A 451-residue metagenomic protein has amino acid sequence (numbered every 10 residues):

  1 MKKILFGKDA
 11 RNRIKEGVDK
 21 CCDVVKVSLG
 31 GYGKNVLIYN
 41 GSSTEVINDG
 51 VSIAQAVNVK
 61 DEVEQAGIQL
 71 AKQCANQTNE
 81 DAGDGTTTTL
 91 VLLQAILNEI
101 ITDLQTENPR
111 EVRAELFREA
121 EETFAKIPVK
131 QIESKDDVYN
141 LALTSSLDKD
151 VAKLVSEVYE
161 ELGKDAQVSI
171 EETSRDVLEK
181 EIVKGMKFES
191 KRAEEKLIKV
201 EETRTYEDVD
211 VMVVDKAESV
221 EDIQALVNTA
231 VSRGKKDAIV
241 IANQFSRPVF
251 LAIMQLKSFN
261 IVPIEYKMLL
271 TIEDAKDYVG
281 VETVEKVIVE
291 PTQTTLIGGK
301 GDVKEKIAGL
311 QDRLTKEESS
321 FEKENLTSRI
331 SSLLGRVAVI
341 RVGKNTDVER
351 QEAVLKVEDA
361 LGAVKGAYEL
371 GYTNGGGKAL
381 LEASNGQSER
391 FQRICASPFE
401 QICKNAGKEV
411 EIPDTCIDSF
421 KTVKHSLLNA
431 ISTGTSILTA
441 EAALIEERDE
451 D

Functional and structural regions predicted by a protein language model:
M1-A10, A56-N58, A75-T78, V138-S145 (+3 more regions): Short hinge/gating elements
M1-G41: N-terminal, positively charged regions that mediate nucleic acid binding
I14, K60-Q65, T106, V112 (+1 more regions): Extended, low-charge hydrophobic alpha-helical regions
V25-K34, A75-L93, L147-E172, D176 (+3 more regions): Conserved phosphate/anionic-ligand binding catalytic regions in large, soluble enzymes, centered on
S43, I47-T78: Active-site cofactor/substrate anionic-group-binding motifs, chiefly glycine- and Lys/Arg-rich phosphate-binding loops
N76, N98-T102: Feature marking long nucleic-acid-engaging regions of large polymerase/nuclease enzymes
E80-T89, T102-Q105, P109-E119: Hydrophobic, well-structured modules enriched for small/aliphatic residues and gly/pro motifs, marking either
F117, E121-L370, N374, A443-D451: Long, structured protein-protein interaction/assembly regions in large complexes
